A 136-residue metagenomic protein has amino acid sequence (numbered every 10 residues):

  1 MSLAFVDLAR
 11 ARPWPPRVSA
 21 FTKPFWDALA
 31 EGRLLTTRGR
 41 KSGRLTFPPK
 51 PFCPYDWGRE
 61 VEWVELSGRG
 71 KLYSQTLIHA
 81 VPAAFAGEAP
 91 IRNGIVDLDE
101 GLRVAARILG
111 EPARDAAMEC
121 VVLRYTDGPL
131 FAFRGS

Functional and structural regions predicted by a protein language model:
M1-L34, T126-F131, S136: A broadly conserved sequence feature marking short terminus-proximal activation segments in nucleic acid-centric
R33-T36, G43, K50: Residues immediately within or flanking Cys/His clusters that coordinate Zn2+ in small zinc-binding modules
R40-G43, D56-W57: Short Cys/His-rich metal-coordination motifs, predominantly Zn2+-binding knuckles/fingers
F47, G58-E62: Short functional micro-motifs and their immediate structural scaffolds
E62-K71, R114-A116: Short coil-to-beta-strand transition motifs
Q75-V81, D127: Short, conserved beta-turn/loop elements at beta-strand boundaries and strand-helix junctions
G87-R103: Short, basic/aromatic beta-hairpin or loop at an interaction surface
G101-S136: Well-ordered alpha/beta subsegment
